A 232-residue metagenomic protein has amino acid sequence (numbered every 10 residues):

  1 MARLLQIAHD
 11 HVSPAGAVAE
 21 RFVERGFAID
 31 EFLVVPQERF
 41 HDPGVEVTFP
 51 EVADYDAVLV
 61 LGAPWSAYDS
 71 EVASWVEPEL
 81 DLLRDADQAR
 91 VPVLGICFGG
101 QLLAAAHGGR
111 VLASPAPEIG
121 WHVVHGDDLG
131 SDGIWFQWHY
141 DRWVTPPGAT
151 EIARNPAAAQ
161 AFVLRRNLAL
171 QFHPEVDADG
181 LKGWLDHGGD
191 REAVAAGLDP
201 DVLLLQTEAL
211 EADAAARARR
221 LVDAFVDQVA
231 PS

Functional and structural regions predicted by a protein language model:
A2-I7, E31, L112, H125-S232: Amide-donor transfer/coupling interface in amidating biosynthetic enzymes
R3-F22, V35: N-terminal beta1-alpha1 ligand-phosphate binding loop
A15-A17, D69-E71, L103-A106, P146-P147 (+2 more regions): Short glycine-/acidic-enriched loop or helix-start segments at secondary-structure transitions that form or flank
A19-V93: Flexible gly/pro-rich beta->alpha loop and the following alpha-helix that scaffold active-site loops
L83-R110: Catalytic nucleophile loop
P115-G120: Short Pro/Gly-enriched coil loops immediately N-terminal to beta-strands
